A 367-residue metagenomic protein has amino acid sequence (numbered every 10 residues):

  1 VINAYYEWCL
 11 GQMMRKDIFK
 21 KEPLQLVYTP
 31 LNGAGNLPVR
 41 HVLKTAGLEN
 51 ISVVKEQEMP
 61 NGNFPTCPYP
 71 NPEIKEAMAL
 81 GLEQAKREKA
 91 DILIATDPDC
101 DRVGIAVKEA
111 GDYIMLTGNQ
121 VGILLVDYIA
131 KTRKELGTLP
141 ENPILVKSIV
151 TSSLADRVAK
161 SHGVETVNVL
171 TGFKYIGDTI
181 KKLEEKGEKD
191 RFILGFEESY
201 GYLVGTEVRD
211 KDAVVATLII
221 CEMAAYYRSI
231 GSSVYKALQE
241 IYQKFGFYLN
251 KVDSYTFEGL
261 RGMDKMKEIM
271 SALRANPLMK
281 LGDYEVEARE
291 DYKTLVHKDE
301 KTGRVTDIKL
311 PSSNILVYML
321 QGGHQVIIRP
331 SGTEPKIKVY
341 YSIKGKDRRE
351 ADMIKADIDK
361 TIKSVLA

Functional and structural regions predicted by a protein language model:
V1-A79, E83-A85: Gly/Ser/Thr-enriched, mixed-charge loops and adjacent short helices that form phosphate/oxyanion-binding elements
Q25-L26, Y113-I114, N142-L145: Short active-site oxyanion
P30-N36, C100-R102, V150-S153, L260 (+1 more regions): Gly/Ser/Thr-rich loops at beta-strand to alpha-helix junctions that form or flank small-molecule/cofactor-binding
A46-G47, A110, H162: Short, structured coil segments at secondary-structure junctions
K86, A90-I92, T132-R329, K336-Y340 (+2 more regions): Phosphate-binding and adjacent anionic-ligand microenvironments
D101-V121, A155-V158: Short Gly/Thr/Asp-enriched flexible loops that form oxyanion-binding sites at enzyme active sites
D112-A130, V215-I219: Gly/Ser/Thr-rich active-site loops/lids in small-molecule metabolic enzymes that frequently grip phosphoryl groups
